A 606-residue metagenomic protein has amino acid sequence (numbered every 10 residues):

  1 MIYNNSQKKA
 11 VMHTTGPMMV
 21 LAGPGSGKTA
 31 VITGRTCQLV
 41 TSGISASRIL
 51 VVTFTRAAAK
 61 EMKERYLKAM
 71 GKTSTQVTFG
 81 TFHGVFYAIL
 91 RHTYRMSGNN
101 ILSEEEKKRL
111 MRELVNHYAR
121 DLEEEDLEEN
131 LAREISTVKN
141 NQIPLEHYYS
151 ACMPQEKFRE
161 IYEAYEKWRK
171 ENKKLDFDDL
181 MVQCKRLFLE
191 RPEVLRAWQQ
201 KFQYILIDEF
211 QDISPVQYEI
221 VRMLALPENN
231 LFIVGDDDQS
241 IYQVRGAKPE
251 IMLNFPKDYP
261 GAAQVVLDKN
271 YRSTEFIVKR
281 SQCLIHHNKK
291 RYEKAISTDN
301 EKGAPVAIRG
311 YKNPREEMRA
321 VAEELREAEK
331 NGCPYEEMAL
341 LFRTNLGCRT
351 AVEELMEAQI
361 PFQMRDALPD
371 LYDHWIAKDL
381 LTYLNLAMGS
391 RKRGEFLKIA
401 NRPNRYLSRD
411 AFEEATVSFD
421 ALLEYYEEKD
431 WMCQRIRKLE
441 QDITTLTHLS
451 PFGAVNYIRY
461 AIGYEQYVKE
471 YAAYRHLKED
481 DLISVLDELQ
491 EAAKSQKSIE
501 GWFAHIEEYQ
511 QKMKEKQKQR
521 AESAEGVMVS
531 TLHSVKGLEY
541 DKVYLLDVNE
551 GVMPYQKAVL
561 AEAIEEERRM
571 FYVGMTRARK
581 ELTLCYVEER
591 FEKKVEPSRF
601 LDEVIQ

Functional and structural regions predicted by a protein language model:
M1-T15, V216: N-terminal pre-P-loop "Q-motif" helix
T15-G16, S26, C37-F188, P192-Q200 (+7 more regions): A basic/glycine-biased coupling hinge at the interface between accessory DNA-binding modules
T15-M18, E525-G526: Pre-Walker A (Motif I) flank of P-loop NTPase domains
V20-A22: Hydrophobic anchor at the beta1->P-loop junction of P-loop NTPases
P24-I32, P260-A263, D268-P361, M388-G389: Helicase P-loop NTPase motor core
S26, Q211-H287, K294-D299, G551: Conserved helicase motor core of SF1/SF2 NTP-dependent helicases
A151, V352, T382-Q606: Conserved helicase C-terminal RecA-like lobe
L341-A400: Long, highly charged, low-complexity intrinsically disordered interaction regions that mediate electrostatic DNA/RNA
